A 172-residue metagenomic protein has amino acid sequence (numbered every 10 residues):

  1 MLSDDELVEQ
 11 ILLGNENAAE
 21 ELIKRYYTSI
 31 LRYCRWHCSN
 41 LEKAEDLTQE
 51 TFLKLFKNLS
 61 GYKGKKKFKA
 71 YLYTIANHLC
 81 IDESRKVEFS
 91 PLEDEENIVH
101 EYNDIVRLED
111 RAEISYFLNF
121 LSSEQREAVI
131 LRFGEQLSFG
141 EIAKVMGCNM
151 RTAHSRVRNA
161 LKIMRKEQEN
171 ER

Functional and structural regions predicted by a protein language model:
M1-D4, D82, V87-L118: Internal acidic/polar
V8-L31, R126: A short, charge-rich alpha-helical start-of-domain segment used by transcription regulators
L12-L13, S39, E50-K67, K86-V87: Sigma70-family region 2
I23-L41, N58, L118, E167-N170: Amphipathic, Lys/Arg- and hydrophobic-enriched alpha-helical face
R32, D46-L53, K57, K66-H78: Structural recognition of an alpha-helix C-terminal capping motif at a helix-to-coil junction
S60-G64, T74-E93: Arg/Lys-rich amphipathic alpha helix in sigma70-family domain 2
I81, G140, K144-R172: DNA-recognition helix of helix-turn-helix
A128-R132: A short pre-motif secondary-structure segment
